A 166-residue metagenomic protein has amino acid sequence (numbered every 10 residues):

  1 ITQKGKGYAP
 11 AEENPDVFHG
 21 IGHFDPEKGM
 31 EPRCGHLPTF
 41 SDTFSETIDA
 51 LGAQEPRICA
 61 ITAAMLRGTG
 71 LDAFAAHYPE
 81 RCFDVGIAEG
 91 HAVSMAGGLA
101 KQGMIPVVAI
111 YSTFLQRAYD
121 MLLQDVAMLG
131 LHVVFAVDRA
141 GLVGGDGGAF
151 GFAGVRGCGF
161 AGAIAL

Functional and structural regions predicted by a protein language model:
I1-G157, L166: Thiamine diphosphate
